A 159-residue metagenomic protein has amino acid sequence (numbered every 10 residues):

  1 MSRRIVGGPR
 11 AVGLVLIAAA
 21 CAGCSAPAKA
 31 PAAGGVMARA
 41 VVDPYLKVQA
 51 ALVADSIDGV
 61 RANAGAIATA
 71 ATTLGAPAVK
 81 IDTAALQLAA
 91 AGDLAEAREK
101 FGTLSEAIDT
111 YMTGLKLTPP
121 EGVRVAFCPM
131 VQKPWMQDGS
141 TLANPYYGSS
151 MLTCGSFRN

Functional and structural regions predicted by a protein language model:
S2-L16: Bacterial N-terminal signal peptides that target proteins for export
A19-G23: C-terminal motif of bacterial Sec signal peptides marking the signal peptidase cleavage site
S25-P27: Bacterial signal peptide processing site
K29-A33: Compositionally biased, proline/threonine/alanine/serine-rich low-complexity intrinsically disordered stretches
G34-N159: Mature extracytoplasmic or organellar-lumen-exposed domains after removal of signal/transit peptides
